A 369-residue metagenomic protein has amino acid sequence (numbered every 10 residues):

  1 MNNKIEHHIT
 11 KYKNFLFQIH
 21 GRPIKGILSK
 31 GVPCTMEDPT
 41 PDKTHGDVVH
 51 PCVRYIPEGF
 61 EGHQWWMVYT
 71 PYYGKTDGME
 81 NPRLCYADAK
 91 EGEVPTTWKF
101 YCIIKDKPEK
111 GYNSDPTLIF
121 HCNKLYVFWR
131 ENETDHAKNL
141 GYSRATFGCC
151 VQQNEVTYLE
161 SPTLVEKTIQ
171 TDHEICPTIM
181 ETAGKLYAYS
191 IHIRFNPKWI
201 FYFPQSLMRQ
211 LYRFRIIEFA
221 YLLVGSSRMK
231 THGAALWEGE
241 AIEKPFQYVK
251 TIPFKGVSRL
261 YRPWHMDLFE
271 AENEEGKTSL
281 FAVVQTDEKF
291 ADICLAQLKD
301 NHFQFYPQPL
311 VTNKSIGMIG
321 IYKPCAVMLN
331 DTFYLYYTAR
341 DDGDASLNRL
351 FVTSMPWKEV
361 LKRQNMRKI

Functional and structural regions predicted by a protein language model:
M1-G111, I119-Y261, A271-G317, L329-I369: Beta-rich carbohydrate-recognition and catalytic domains
D115: A short mid-domain helix/strand-loop element embedded in enzyme catalytic domains that forms or borders the active-site
P263-D267: Extracytoplasmic beta-rich repeat domains
I319-I321: A short, acidic, amphipathic alpha-helical segment used as a generic capping/interface helix at domain edges
P324: Extracellular glycan/ECM-engagement signal in secreted proteins
